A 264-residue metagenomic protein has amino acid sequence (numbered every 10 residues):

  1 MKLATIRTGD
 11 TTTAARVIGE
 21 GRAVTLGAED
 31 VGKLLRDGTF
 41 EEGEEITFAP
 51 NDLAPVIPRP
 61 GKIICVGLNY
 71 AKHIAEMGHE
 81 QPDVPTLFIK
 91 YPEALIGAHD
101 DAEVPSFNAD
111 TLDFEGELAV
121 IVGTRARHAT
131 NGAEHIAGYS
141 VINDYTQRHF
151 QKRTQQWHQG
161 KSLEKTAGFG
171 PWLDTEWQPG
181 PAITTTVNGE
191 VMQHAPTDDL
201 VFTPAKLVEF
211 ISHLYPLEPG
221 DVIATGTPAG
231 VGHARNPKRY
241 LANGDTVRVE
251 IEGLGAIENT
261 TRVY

Functional and structural regions predicted by a protein language model:
M1-P85, T184-T186, T246-R248: N-terminal non-catalytic cap/leader segment that marks the start of a structured domain
I6, A15-I18, E76, I89 (+5 more regions): Short beta-strand-to-turn element immediately C-terminal to the catalytic PLP-Schiff-base lysine in fold type I
G9-D10, E44, P50-D52, V56 (+3 more regions): Catalytic-pocket segment enriched in acidic/His residues
Q81-A98, F114, A242-G253: Structural signature of FAD isoalloxazine-binding scaffolds in flavoprotein oxidoreductases
A98-A119: A structural-propensity feature for long, helix-poor, extended segments
E117-I121, S140, T184: Residues embedded in well-ordered beta-strands
R127-S140: N-terminal accessory regions of nucleic-acid-interacting proteins
